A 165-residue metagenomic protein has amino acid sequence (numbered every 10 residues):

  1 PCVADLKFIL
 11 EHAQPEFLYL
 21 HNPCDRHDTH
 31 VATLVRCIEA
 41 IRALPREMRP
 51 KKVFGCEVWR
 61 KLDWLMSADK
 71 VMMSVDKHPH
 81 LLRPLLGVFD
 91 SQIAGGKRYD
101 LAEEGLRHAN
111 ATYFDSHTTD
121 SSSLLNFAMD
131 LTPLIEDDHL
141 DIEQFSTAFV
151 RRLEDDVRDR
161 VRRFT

Functional and structural regions predicted by a protein language model:
C2-T165: Metal-dependent de-N-acetylase/amidase catalytic core
